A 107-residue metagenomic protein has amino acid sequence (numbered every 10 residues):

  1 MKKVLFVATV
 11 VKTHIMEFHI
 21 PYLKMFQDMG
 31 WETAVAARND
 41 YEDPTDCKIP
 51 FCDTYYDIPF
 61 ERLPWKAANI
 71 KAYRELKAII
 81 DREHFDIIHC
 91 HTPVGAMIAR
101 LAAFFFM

Functional and structural regions predicted by a protein language model:
K3, D86-I87: Structural motif
K3-L5, F104-M107: Active-site proximal beta-strand in glycosyltransferases
L5-A68: N-terminal strand-loop element at the rim of the active site of nucleotide-sugar-dependent glycosyltransferases
F6, H89-C90: Short beta-strand scaffold positions
P21, K71-A78, I98: Alpha-helical elements of Rossmann-like donor-binding domains used by nucleotide-donor carbohydrate transfer enzymes
I79-D86: Glycine-rich phosphate-binding loop signature in dinucleotide/nucleotide-binding domains
C90-A96: Short His-centered aromatic/hydrophobic patch
